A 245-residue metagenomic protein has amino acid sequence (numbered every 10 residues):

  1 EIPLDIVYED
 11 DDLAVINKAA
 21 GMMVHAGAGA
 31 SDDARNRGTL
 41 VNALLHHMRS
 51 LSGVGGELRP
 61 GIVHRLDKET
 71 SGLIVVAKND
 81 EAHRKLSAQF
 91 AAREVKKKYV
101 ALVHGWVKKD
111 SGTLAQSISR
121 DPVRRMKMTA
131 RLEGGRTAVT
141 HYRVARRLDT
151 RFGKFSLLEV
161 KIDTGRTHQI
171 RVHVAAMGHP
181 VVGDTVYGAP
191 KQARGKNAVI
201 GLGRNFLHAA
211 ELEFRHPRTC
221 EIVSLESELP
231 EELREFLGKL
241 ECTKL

Functional and structural regions predicted by a protein language model:
E1-P122, F206, L229-C242: RNA pseudouridine synthases
I2, E133-R136, R146, T150-G153 (+2 more regions): Pseudouridine synthases involved in rRNA/tRNA modification
I6, V103, H141-V144, V181: Conserved hydrophobic positions within beta-strands
A14, Y99, K154-L158, A210: Short beta-strand micro-motifs in enzyme catalytic cores
L86, R166-V174: Short beta-strand segments enriched for Tyr within beta-sheet-rich domains, predominantly fibronectin type III
Y99, G112, Q116, A138-T140 (+2 more regions): Short beta-strand segments
R125-E133: Short aromatic-glycine motifs in intrinsically disordered, low-complexity regions
T129, T137-Y142: Oxyanion-binding "anion nests"
